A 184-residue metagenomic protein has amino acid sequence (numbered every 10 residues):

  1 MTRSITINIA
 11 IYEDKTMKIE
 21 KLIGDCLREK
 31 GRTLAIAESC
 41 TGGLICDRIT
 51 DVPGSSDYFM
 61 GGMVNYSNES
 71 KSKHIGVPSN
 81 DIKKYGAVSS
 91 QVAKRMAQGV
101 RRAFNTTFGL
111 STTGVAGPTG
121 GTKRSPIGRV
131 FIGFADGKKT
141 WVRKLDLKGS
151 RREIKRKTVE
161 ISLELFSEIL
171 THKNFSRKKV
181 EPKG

Functional and structural regions predicted by a protein language model:
I7-G184: Short alpha-helical segments enriched in small residues
